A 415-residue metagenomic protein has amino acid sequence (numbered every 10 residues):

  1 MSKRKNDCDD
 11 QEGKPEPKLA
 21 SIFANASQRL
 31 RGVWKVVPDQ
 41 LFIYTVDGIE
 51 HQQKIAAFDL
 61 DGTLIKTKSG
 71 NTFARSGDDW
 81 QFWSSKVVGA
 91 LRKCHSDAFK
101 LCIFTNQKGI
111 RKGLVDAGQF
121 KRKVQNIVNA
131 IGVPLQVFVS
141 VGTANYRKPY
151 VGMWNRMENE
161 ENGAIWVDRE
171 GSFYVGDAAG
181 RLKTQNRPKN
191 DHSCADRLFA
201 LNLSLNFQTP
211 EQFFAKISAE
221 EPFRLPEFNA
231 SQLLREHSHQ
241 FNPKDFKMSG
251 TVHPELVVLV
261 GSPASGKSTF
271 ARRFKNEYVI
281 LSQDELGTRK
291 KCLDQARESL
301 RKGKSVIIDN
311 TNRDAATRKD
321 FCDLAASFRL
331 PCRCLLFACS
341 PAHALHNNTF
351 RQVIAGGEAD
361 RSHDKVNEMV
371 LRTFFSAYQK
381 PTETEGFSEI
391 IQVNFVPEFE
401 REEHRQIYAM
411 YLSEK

Functional and structural regions predicted by a protein language model:
M1-L60, T72, N190, C194-A195 (+2 more regions): Non-catalytic pre-domain segments flanking phosphatase-related domains
N71-C102, R111-Q125, R147-V151: Short, acidic loop-to-helix structural element flanking the phosphoryl-transfer center in phosphate-processing enzymes
L101, Q107-V139, N155-I165: Substrate-recognition/cap helix-loop segment adjacent to the acidic, metal-dependent catalytic center of Asp-based
Q136-V137, T143-G163, V167-E236, E277 (+1 more regions): Conserved GTP-binding G-domain of TRAFAC-class P-loop NTPases and closely related GTPase folds
G261: The Walker A (P-loop) glycine that initiates the GxxxxGKT/S ATP-binding motif of P-loop NTPases
A264: Walker A (P-loop) phosphate-binding loop of P-loop NTPases
S268-D320: Conserved substrate/cofactor phosphate-moiety recognition/catalytic segment in nucleotide-dependent phosphotransferases
F328-N348: Conserved phosphate-donor/acceptor-positioning beta-strand/loop module used by diverse small-molecule
